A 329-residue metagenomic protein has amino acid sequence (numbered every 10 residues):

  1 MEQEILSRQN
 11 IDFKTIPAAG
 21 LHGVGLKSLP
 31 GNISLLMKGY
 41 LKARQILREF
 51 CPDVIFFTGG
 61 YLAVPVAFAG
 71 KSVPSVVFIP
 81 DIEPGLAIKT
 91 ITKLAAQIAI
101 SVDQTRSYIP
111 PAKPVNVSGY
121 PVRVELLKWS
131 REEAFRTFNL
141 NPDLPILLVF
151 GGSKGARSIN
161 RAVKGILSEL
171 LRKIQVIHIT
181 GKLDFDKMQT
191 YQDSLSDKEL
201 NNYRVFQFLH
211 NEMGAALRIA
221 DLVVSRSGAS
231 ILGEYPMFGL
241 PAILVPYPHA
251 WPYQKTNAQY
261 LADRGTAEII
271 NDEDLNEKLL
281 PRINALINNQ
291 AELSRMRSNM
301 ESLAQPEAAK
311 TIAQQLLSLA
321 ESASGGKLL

Functional and structural regions predicted by a protein language model:
M1-Y40, R44, S118-Y120, K182-D184 (+1 more regions): Conserved nucleotide-sugar phosphate-binding/catalytic loop shared by glycosyltransferases and other
I5, R131-R136, L140-S225, Q254-A258 (+1 more regions): Donor-nucleotide binding loops and adjacent catalytic segments primarily of GT-B fold Leloir glycosyltransferases
D12, G70-E132: Active-site-proximal region of nucleotide-activated glycan assembly enzymes, centered on histidine/acidic-rich loops
K42-I55, L62-V76, K89-Q97: Glycosyltransferases and closely related glycan-assembly transferases that use nucleotide-activated donors
V223-S225, P241-W251: Short hydrophobic beta-strand element within catalytic cores of glycosyltransferases and related nucleotide-activated
G265, I269-N271, L275-A291: C-terminal "capping" alpha-helix adjacent to the active site of nucleotide-linked donor transferases in cell-envelope
E292-P306: A short, well-ordered alpha-helix in the C-terminal region of glycosyltransferases
Q305-L329: C-terminal alpha-helical cap of glycosyltransferases
